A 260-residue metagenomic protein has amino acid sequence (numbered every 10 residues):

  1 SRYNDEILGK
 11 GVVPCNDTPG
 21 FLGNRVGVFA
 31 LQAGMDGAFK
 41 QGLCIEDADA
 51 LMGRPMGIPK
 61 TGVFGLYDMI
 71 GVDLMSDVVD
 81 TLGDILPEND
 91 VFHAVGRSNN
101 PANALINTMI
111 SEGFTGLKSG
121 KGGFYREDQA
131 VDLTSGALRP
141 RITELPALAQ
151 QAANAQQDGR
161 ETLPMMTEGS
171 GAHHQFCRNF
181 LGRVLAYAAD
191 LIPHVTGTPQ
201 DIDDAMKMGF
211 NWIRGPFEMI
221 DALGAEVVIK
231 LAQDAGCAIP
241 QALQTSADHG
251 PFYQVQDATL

Functional and structural regions predicted by a protein language model:
S1-L260: N-terminal glycine-rich phosphate-binding loop for ADP-containing cofactors
